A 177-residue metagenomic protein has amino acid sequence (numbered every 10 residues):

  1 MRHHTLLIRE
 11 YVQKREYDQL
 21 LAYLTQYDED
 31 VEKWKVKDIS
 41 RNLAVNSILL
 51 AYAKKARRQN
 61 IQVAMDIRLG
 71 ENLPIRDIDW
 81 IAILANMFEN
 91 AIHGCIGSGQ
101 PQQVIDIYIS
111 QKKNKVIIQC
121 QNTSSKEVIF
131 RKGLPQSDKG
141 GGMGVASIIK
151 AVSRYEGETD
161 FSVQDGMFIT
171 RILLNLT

Functional and structural regions predicted by a protein language model:
A22-E29, R41-Q59: Short beta-to-alpha transition helix within the HATPase_c
K37, V63-L84: Conserved short strand/loop->alpha-helix "switch" segment adjacent to the catalytic nucleotide/phosphoryl-transfer site
D77-Q100, A151: Conserved ATP-binding N-box helix of the HATPase_c
Q102-N114: Short beta-strand/loop element within the Bergerat-fold HATPase_c
N114-A146: Glycine-rich/acidic phosphate-handling loop/turn and adjacent ATP-lid/helix of nucleotide-binding kinase/ATPase domains
K126, Q164-R171: Glycine-rich nucleotide-binding loop
S147-G157: Conserved glycine-/histidine-rich ATP-lid loop and adjacent helix of the Bergerat-fold HATPase_c
E156-G166: Glycine-rich ATP-binding loops of the HATPase_c
